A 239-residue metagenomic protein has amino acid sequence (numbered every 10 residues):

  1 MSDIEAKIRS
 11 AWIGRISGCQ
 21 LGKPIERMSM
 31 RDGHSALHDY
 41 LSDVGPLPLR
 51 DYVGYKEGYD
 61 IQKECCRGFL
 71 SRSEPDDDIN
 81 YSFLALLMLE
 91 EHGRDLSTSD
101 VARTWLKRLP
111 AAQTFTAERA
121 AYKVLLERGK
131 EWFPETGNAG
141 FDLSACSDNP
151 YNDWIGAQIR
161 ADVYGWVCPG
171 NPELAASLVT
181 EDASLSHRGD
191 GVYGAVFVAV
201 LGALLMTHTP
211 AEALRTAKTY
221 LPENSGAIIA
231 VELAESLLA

Functional and structural regions predicted by a protein language model:
M1-A239: Structured, active/binding-site neighborhoods that engage oxygen-rich ligands
